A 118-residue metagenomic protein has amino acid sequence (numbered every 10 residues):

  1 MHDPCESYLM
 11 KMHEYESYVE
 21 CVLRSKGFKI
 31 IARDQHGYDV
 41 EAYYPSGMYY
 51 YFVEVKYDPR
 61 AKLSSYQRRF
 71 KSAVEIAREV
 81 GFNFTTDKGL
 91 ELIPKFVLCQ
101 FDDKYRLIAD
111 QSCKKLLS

Functional and structural regions predicted by a protein language model:
M1-R24, P45-S46, L117: Interdomain/boundary linker segments immediately adjacent to catalytic/signaling cores
H13, S17, K26, I31-Q35 (+2 more regions): Catalytic cores of nucleic-acid endonucleases
H36-Y43: Short acidic loop-to-beta-strand element that houses the catalytic metal-binding Asp/Glu of nuclease active sites
